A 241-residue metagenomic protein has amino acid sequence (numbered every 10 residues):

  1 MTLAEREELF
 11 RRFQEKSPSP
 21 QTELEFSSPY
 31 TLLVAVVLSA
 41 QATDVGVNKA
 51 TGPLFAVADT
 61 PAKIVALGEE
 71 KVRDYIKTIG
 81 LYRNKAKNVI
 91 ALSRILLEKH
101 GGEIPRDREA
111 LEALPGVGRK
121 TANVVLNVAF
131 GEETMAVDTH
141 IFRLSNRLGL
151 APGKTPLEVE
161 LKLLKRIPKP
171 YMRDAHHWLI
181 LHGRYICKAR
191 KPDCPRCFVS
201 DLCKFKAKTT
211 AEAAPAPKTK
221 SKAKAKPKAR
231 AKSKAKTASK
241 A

Functional and structural regions predicted by a protein language model:
T2-E212: Catalytic cores of DNA base-excision repair glycosylases
C203-A241: Polybasic, lysine-enriched low-complexity intrinsically disordered terminal tails
